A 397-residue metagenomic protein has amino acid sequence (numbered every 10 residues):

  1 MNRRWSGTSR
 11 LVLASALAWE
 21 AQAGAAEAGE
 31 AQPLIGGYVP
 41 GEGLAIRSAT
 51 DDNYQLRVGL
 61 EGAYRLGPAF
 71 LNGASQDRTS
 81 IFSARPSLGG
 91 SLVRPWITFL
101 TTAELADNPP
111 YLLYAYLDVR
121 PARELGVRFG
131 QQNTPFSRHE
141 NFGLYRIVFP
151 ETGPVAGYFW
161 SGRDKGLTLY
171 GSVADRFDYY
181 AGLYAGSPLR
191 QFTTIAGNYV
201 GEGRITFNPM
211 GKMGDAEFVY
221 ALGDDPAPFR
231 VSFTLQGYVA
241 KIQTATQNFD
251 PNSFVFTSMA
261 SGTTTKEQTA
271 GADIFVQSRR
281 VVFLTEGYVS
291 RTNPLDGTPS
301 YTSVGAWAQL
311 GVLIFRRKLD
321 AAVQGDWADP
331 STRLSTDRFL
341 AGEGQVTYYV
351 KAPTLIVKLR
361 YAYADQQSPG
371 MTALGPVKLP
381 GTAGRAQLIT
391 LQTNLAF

Functional and structural regions predicted by a protein language model:
M1-E61, R176-Y179, G211-E217, Q392 (+1 more regions): N-terminal periplasmic/intermembrane-space "pro-region" immediately following the signal or transit peptide
L17, E42, G126, T265-A270: An N-terminal domain-start capping segment
A23, P40, F149-P150, A185 (+4 more regions): General secondary-structure edge motif
E30-I35, L71-G73, A227-F397: Outer-membrane beta-barrel pore domains
G43-L189, T194-G211, V219, D225 (+6 more regions): Outer membrane beta-barrel
S137-E140, G214, Q243-T246: Proline-centered turn/helix-capping motifs that create local helix->coil transitions or kinks
D215-A221, P376-K378: Intrinsically disordered, low-complexity Ser/Thr- and acidic-rich flexible linkers and loops, especially at boundaries
